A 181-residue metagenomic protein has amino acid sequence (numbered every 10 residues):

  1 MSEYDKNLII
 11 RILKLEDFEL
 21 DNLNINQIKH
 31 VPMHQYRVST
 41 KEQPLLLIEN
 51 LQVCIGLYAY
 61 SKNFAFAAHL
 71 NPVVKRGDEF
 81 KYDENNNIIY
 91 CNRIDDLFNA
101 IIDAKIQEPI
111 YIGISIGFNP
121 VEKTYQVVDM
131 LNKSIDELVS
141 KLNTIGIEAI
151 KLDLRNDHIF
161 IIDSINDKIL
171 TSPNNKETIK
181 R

Functional and structural regions predicted by a protein language model:
M1-R181: Active-site microenvironment for binding and transforming phosphate-containing groups
